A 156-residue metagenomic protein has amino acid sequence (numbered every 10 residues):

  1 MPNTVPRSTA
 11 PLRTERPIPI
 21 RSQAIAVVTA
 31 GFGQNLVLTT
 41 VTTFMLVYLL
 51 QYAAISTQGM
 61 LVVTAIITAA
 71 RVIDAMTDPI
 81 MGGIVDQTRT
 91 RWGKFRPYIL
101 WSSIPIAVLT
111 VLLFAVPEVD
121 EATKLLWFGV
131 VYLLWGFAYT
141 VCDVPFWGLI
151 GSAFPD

Functional and structural regions predicted by a protein language model:
P2-D156: Membrane-embedded alpha-helical bundles of multi-pass transporters/translocases, especially carrier/permease families
